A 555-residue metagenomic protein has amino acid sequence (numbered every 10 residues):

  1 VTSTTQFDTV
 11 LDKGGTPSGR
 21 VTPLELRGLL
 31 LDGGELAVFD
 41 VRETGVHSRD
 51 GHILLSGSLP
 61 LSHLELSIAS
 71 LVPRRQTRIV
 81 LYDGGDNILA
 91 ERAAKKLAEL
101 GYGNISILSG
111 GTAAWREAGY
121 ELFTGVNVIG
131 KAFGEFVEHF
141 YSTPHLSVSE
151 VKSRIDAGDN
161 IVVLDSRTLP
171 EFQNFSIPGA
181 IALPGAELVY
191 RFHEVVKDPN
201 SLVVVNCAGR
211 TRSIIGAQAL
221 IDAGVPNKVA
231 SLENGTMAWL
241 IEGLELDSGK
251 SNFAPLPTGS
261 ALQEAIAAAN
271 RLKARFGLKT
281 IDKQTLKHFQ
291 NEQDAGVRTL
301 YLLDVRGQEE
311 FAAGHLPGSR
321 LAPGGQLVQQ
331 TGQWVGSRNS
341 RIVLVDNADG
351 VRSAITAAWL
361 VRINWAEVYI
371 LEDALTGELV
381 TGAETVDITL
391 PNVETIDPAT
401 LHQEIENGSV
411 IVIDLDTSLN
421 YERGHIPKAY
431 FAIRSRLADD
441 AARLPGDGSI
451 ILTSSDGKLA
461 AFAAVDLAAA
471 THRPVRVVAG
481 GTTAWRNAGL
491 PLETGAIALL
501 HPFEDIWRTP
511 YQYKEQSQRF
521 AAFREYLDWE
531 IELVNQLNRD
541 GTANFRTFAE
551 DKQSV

Functional and structural regions predicted by a protein language model:
V1-A37, V41-V162, S166-Y301, V305-I411 (+1 more regions): Rhodanese-like catalytic fold shared by cysteine-dependent sulfurtransferases and DSP/PTP-type phosphatases
